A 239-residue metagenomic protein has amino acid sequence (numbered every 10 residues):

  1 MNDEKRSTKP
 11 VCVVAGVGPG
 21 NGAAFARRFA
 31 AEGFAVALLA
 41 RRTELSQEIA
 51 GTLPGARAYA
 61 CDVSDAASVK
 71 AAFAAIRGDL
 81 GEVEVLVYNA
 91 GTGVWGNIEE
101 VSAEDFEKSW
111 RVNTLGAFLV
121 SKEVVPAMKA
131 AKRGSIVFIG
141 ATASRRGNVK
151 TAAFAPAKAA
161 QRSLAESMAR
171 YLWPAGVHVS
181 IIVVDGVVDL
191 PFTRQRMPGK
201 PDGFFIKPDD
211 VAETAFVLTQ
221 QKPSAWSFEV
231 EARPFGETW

Functional and structural regions predicted by a protein language model:
G18-G20: Conserved glycine-rich cofactor-binding loop
F34-Q47: Conserved glycine-rich Rossmann-like NAD(P)H-binding loop of the short-chain dehydrogenase/reductase
C61-A71, A103: The beta1-alpha1 cofactor-binding region of Rossmann-like NAD(H)/NADP(H)-dependent oxidoreductases
N97-I98, D105-E107: Substrate-binding pocket helix/loop in short-chain dehydrogenase/reductase
S121, A157-A160: Active-site helix of classical SDR
A141: Residue(s) in the substrate-gating loop at a strand-loop-helix junction that position the organic substrate next
P174-V177, I181-G186, G199-W239: C-terminal helical subdomain
